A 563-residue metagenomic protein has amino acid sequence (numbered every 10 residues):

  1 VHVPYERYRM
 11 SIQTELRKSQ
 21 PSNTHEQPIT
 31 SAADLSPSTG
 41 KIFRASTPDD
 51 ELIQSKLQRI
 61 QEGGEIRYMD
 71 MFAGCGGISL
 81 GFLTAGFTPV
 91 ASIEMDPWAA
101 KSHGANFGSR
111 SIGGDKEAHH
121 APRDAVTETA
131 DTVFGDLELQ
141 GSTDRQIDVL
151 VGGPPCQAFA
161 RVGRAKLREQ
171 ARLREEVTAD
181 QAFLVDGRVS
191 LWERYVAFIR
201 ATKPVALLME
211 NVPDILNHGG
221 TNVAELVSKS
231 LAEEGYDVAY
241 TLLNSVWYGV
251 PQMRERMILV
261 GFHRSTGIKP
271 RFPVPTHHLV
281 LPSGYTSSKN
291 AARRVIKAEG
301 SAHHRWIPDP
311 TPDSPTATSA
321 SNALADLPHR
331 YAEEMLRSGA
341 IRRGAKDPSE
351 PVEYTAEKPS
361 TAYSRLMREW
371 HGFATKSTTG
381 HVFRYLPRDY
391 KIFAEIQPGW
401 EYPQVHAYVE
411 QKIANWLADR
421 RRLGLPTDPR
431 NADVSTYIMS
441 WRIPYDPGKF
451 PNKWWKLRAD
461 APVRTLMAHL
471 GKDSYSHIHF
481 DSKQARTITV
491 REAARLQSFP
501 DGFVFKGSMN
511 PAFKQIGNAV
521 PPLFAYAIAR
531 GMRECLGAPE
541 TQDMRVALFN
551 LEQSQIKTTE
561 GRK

Functional and structural regions predicted by a protein language model:
P4-N23, I29, D34-L35, S338-K563: C-terminal target-recognition/interaction regions appended to catalytic cores
S31-K203, M209, P213-E225: Core alpha/beta nucleotide-donor-binding catalytic domains of modification enzymes
K56-L57, V246-W247, P451-W455: Generic recognition of flexible, low-complexity loop/linker segments
G74, H103, L150-G153, Y195 (+7 more regions): Conserved small-residue
G113-G114, S142-D144, P251-M253, R458-D460: Extracellular/periplasmic catalytic domains that process cell-envelope and extracellular macromolecules
D136-T143, V162-S440: Class I S-adenosyl-L-methionine
P155-Q157, P213-D214, Y248, R264-T266 (+2 more regions): Short, solvent-exposed loop/turn segments at secondary-structure junctions
